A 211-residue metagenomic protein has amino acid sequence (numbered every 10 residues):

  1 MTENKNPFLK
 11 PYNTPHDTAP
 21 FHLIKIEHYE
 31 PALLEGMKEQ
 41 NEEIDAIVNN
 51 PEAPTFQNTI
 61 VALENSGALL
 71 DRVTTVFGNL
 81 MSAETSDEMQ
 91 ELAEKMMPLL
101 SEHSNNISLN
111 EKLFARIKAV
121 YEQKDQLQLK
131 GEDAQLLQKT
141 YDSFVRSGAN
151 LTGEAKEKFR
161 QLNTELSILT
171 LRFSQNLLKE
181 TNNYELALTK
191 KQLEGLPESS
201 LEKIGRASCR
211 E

Functional and structural regions predicted by a protein language model:
M1-R210: Zn2+-dependent metallopeptidase catalytic domains
